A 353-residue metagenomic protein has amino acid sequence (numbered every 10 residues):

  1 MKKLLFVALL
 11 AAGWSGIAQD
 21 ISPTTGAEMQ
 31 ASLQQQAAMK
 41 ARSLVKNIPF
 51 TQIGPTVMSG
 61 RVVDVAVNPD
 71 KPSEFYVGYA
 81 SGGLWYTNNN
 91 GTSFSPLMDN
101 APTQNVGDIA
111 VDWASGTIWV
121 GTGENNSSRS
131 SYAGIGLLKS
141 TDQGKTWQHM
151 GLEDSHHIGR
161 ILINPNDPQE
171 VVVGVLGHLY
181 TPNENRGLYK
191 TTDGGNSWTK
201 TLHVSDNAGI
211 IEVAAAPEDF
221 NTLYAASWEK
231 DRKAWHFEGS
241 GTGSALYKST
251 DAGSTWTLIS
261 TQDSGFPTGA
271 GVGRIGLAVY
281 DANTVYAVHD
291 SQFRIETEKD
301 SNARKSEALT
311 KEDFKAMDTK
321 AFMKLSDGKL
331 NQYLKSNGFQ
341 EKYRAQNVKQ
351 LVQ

Functional and structural regions predicted by a protein language model:
M1-I21: Bacterial Sec-dependent N-terminal signal peptides
Q19-Q353: Beta-propeller blade termini and top-face loops
